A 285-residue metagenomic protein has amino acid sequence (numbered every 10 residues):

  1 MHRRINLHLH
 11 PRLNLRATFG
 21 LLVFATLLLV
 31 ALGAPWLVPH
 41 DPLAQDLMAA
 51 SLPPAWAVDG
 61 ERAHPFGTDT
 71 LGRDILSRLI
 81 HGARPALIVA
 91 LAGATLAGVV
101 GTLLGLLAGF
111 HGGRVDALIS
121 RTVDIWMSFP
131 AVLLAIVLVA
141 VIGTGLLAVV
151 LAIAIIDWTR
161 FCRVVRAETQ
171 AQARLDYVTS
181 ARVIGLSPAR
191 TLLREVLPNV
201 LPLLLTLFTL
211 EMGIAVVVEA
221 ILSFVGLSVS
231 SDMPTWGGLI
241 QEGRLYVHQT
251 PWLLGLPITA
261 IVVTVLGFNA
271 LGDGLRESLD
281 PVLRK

Functional and structural regions predicted by a protein language model:
M1, P54-A57, G213: Short linear motifs in intrinsically disordered
M1-L43, T122, L201: N-terminal signal-anchor/first transmembrane alpha helix
L9, G33, L37-H40, S51-L52 (+4 more regions): Selective for proline/serine-rich intrinsically disordered segments in cytosolic/nuclear regulatory regions
T18, P65, T264: Aromatic-acidic/polar surface patches that form glycan- and anion
L22, T26, V30-T68, L227-M233: Hydrophobic alpha-helical transmembrane segments of membrane transport/permease proteins and related membrane-embedded
L71-K285: Alpha-helical transmembrane segments of integral membrane proteins, especially multi-pass inner/plasma-membrane
